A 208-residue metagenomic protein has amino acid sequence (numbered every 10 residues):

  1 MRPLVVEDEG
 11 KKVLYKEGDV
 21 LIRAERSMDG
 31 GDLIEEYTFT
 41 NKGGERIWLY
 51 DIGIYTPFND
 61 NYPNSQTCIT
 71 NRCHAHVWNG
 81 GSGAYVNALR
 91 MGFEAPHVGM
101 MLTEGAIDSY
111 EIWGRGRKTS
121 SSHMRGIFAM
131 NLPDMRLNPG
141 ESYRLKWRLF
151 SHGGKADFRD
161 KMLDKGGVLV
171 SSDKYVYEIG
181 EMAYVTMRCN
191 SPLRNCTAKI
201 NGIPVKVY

Functional and structural regions predicted by a protein language model:
M1-V13: A low-complexity, Ser/Thr/Gly/Pro-enriched, surface-exposed linker/loop concept that marks segments flanking
V13-G18, S27-D32, K42, D51-P63 (+1 more regions): Beta-strand-rich recognition/accessory modules
L33-N41, V185-T186: Short, well-ordered beta-strand segments enriched in hydrophobic/aromatic residues
G44-L49, L193-C196: Short acidic/proline- and small/hydrophobic-mixed sequence motifs that coincide with surface turns and coil-to-beta
Y50-G81: An exposed, glycine/acidic-rich loop-and-rim segment of catalytic or binding clefts
T70-C73, V77-V98: Long, solvent-exposed N-terminal ectodomains/accessory regions that are displayed to the extracellular/lumenal milieu
K165-C189: Short peripheral tails and domain-boundary helices/loops at the edges of structured domains
G180-V207: Beta-strand-rich binding/interaction modules
